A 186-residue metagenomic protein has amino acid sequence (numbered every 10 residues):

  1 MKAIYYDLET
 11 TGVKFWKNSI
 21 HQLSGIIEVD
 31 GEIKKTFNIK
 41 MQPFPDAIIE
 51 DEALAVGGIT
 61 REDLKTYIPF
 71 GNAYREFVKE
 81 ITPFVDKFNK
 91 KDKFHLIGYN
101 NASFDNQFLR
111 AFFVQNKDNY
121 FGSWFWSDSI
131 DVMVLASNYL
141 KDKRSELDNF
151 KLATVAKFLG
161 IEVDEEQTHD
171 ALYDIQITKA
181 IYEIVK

Functional and structural regions predicted by a protein language model:
M1-R110, V155-L159, E165, H169: Conserved non-catalytic scaffold segment of RNase H-like nuclease domains
Y6, I130, Y173: Active-site flanking residues adjacent to catalytic metal/cofactor-binding acidic residues
T10-G12, V134, I177: Short, glycine/acidic-enriched loop or turn micro-motifs at the edges of active sites
F104-I130: Substrate-recognition/cap helix-loop segment adjacent to the acidic, metal-dependent catalytic center of Asp-based
A111-N116, N138, D142, F158 (+1 more regions): Active-site catalytic microenvironments for nucleophilic, acid-base chemistry
S129-E146: Short alpha-helix plus adjacent loop in nuclease-associated cores
R144-F158: A structural motif
D170-I181: Acidic, divalent-metal-coordinating active-site segment for phosphoryl/phosphodiester hydrolysis, typified by short
